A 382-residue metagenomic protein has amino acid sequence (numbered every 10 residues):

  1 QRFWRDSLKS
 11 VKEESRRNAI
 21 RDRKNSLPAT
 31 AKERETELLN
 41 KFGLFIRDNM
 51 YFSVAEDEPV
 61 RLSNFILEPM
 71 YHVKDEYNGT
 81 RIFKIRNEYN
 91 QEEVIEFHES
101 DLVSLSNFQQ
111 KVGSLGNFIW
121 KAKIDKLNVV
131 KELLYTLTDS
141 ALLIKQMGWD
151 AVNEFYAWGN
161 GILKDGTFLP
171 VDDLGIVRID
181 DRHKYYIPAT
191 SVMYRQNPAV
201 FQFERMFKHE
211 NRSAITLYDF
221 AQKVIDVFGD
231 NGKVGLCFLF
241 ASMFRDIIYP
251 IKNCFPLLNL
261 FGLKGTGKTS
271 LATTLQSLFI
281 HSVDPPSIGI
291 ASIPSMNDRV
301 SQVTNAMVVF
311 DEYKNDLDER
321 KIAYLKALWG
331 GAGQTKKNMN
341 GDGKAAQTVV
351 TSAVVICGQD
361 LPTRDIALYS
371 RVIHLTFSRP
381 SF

Functional and structural regions predicted by a protein language model:
Q1-A199, Q334, D360: N-terminal nucleic-acid engagement/recognition segments and initiation subdomains in replication, restriction
Y185-I290: P-loop NTPase catalytic core of nucleic-acid-dependent motor ATPases
L271-K321: AAA+/P-loop NTPase substrate/partner-engagement loops
T304-M307, V349-V354: Loop/turn-to-beta-strand initiation segments
M307-L328, L361-S370: Conserved AAA+/SF3 P-loop NTPase catalytic/coupling segment centered on the Walker-B
I322-K344: Conserved catalytic/switch belt of AAA+ P-loop NTPases
K337, T351-Q359, H374-T376: Structural recognition of the conserved hydrophobic beta-strand(s) that form the central parallel beta-sheet of P-loop
R364-F382: A short helix-turn-beta junction within AAA+ P-loop NTPase domains corresponding to the substrate/partner-engaging
